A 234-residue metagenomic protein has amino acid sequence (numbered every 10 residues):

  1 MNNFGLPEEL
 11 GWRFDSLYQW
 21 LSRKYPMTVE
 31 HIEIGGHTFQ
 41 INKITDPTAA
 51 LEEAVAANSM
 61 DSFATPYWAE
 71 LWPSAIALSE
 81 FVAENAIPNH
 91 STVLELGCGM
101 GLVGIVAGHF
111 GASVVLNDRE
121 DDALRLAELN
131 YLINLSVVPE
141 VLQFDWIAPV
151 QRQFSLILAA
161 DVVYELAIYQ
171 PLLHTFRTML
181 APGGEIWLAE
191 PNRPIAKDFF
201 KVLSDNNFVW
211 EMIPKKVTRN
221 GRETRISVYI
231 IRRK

Functional and structural regions predicted by a protein language model:
M1-K234: S-adenosylmethionine-dependent methyltransferases
